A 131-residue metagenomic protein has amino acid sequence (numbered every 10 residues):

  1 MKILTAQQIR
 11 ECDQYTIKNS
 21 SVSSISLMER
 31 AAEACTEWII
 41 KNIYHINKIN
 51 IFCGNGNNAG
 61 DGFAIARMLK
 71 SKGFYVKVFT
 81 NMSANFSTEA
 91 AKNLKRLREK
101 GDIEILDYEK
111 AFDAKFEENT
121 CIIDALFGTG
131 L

Functional and structural regions predicted by a protein language model:
M1-I46: Positively charged, low-complexity intrinsically disordered leader regions
K2-L4, Y44-L131: Glycine-rich phosphate/dinucleotide-binding loop and adjoining beta-alpha-beta core of small-molecule
